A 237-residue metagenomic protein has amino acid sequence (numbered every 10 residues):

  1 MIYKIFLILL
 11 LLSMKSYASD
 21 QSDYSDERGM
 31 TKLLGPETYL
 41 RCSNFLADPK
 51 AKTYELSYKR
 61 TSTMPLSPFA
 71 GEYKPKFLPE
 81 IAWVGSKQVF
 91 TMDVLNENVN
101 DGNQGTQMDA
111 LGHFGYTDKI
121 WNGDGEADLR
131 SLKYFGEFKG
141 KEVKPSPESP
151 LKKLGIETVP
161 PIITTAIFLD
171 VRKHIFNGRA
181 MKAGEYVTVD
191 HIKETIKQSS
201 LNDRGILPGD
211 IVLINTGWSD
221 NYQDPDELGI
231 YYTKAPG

Functional and structural regions predicted by a protein language model:
M1-I8, K15: Sec-dependent signal peptide recognition, specifically the positively charged N-region followed immediately by
L7-L10, F138: Generic alpha-helical secondary structure signal
S19-G237: Active-/binding-site microenvironments in catalytic and ligand-binding cores
